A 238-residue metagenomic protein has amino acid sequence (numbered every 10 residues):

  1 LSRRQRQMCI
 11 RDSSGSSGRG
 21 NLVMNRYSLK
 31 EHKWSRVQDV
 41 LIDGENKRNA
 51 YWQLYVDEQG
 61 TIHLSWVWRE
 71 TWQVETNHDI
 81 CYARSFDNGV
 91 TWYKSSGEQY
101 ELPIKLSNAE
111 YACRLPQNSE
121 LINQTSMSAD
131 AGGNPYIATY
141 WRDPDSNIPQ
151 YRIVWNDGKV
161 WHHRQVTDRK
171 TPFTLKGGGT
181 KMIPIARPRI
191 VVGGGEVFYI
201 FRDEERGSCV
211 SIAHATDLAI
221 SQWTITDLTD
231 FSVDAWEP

Functional and structural regions predicted by a protein language model:
L1-D12: Single conserved hydrophobic/aromatic residue that forms the stacking wall/gate of nucleotide- or nucleobase-binding
R3, R48-D57, V67, A109-D130 (+2 more regions): Signature of short aromatic-glycine-proline-rich micro-motifs recurring in repeat-based ectodomains
R11, M24, L64, Y82 (+4 more regions): Hydrophobic strand positions within the blades of repeat-based beta-sheet folds
R11-S16, S65-E70, A138-D143, I200-D203: Recurrent small/Gly-Pro-centered beta-turn motifs in extracellular repeat architectures
G18-R26, W72-C81, D145-R152, D203-A215: Structural motif
Y27-R36, S85-S96, V154-H163, K170 (+1 more regions): Asp-box/BNR beta-propeller loop motif
D39-E45, K94-S119, H163-K181, T229-W236: Surface-exposed loop and turn segments in beta-propeller and other repeat-based domains that flank or scaffold
Q59-T61, G132-P135, G194-V197: Short coil/turn segments that connect the beta-strands within blades of beta-propeller domains
